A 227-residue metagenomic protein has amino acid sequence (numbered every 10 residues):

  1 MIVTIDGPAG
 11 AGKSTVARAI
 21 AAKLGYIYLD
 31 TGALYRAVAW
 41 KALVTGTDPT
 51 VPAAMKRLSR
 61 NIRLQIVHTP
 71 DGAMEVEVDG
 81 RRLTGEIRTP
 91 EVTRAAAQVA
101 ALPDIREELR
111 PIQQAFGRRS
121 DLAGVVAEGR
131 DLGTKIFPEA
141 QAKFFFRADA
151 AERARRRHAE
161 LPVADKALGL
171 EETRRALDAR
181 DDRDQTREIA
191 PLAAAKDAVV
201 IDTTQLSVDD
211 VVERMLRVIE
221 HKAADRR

Functional and structural regions predicted by a protein language model:
V3-I5: Hydrophobic anchor at the beta1->P-loop junction of P-loop NTPases
A9: The conserved Walker
K13: Conserved lysine of the Walker
V16: Hydrophobic positions on the alpha1 helix immediately C-terminal to the Walker A/P-loop
A22-E91: N-terminal phosphate/diphosphate-binding loop that engages ATP/GTP or pyrophosphate donors across diverse enzyme folds
G32, G80, L109, V126 (+1 more regions): Residue-level signal for inorganic ion chemistry
T84-V163: ATP-dependent NMP and nucleoside kinases share a basic, alpha-helical "lid"
Q113, G117-D121, R130-K135, E139 (+1 more regions): Small-molecule kinase domains that catalyze NTP-dependent phosphoryl transfer to phosphate-bearing small molecules
